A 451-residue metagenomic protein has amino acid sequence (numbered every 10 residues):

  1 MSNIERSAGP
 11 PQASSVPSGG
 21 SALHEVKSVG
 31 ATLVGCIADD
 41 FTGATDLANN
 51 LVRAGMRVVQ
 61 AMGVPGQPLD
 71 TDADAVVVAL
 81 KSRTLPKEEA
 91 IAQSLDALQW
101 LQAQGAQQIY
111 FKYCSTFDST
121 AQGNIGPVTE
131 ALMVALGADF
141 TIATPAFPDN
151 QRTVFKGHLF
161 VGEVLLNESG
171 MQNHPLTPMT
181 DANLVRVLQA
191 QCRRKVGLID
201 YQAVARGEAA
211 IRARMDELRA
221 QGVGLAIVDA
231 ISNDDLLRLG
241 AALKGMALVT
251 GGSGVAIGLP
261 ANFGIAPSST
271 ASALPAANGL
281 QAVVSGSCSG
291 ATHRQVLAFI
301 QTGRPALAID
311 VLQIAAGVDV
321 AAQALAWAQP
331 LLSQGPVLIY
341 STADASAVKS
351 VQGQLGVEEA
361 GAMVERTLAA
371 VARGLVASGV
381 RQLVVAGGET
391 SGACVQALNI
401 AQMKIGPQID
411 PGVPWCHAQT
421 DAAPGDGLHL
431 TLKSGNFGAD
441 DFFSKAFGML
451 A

Functional and structural regions predicted by a protein language model:
G9-L23: Short, low-complexity intrinsically disordered segments enriched in A/P/G/S/L with frequent Arg, especially at protein
G30-G35, K87-A90, L98-L236, M449-A451: Cap/lid and interdomain-hinge subdomains that line or gate substrate/regulatory clefts in soluble alpha/beta enzymes
G30-T71, A92-S94, A146-D149: N-terminal basic/disordered segments at the start of proteins
L33-A38, V76-T84, Q107-D118, D229 (+3 more regions): Short glycine-rich or small-residue beta-strand-to-loop segments that form or flank ligand, phosphate, metal/Fe-S
L47-N49, A121-I125, R152-F160, A210-I211 (+6 more regions): Short acidic, glycine/serine/threonine-rich loops at helix termini
G162-A324: Conserved, well-structured core segments that form the ligand-binding/active-site neighborhood of functional domains
A328, L332-G388: C-terminal structural cap/anchor segments
V380-R381, E389-G438, F442: Conserved, well-ordered active-site substructure
